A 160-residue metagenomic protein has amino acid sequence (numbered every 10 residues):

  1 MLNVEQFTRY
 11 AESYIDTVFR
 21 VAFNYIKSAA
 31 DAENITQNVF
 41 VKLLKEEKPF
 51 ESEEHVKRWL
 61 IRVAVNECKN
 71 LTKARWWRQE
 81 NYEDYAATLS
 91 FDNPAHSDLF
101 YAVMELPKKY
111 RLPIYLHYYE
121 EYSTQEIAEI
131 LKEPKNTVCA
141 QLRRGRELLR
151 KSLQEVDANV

Functional and structural regions predicted by a protein language model:
M1-R20, E33, L44, R111: A short, charge-rich alpha-helical start-of-domain segment used by transcription regulators
I15, F19, F40, P107 (+2 more regions): C-terminal flanking helix
R20, N34-V41, K45, E54-N66: Structural recognition of an alpha-helix C-terminal capping motif at a helix-to-coil junction
A30, Q125, N136: Residues within helix-turn-helix
E51, R62-Y82: Arg/Lys-rich amphipathic alpha helix in sigma70-family domain 2
V65, K69, L131-E155: DNA-recognition helix of helix-turn-helix
E80-M104: Acidic, proline/glycine-rich intrinsically disordered inter-domain spacer in sigma factors
P113-H117: A short pre-motif secondary-structure segment
